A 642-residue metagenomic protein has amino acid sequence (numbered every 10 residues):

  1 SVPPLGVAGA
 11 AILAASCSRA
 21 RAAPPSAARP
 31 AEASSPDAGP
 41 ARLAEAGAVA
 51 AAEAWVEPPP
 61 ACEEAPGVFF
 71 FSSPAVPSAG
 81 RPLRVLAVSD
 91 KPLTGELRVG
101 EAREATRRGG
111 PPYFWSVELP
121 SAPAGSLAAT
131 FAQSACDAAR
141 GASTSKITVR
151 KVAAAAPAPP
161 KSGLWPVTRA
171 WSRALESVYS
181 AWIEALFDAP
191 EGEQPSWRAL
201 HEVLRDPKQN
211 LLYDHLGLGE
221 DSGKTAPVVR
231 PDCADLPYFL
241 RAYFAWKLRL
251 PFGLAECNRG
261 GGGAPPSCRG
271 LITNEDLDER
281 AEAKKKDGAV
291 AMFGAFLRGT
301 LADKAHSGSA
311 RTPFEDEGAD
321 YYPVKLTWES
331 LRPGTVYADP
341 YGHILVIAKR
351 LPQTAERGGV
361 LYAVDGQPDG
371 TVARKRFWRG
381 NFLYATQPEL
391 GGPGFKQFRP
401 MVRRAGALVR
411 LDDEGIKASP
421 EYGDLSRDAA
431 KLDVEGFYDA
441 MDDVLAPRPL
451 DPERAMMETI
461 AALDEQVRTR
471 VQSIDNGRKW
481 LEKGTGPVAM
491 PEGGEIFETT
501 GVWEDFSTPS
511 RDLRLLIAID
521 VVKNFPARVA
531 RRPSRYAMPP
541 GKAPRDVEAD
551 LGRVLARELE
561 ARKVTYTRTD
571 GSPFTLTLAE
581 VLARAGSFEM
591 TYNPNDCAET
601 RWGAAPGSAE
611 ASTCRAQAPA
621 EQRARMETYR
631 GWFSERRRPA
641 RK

Functional and structural regions predicted by a protein language model:
C17-A20: Bacterial signal peptide processing site
A50-S78, D90: Short, compositionally biased P/S/T/A/G/V-rich stretches that sit at domain boundaries
S78-R84: Short coil/turn motif common to extracellular beta-sandwich-like domains
G109-S116: Aromatic sugar-binding surface patches on proteins that engage polysaccharides or sugar-phosphate polymers
L119-S126: Surface-exposed, short loops/turns at beta-strand junctions within beta-sandwich domains
D137-V152: Edge beta-strands of extracellular beta-sandwich domains
A153-G294, A537-R641: Active-site-adjacent structural elements in enzyme catalytic domains
A373-R535: Low-complexity, Gly/Ser/Thr/Pro-rich intrinsically disordered linker/tail segments
